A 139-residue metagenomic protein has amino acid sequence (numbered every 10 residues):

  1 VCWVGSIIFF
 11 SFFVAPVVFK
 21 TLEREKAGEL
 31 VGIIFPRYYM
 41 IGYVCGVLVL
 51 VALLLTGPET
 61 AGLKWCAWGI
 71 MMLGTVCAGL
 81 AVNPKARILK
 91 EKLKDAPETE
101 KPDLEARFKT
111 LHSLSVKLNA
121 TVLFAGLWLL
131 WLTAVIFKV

Functional and structural regions predicted by a protein language model:
V1-V139: Polytopic transmembrane helical bundles with strong interfacial aromatic enrichment
